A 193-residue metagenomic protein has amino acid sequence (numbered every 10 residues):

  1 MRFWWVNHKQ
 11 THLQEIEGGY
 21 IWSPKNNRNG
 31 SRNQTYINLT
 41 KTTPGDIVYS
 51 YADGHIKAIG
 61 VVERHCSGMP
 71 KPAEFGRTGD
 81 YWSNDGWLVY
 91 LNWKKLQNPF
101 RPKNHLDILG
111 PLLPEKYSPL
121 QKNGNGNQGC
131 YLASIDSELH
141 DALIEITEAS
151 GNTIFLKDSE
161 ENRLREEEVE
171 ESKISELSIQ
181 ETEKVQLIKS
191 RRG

Functional and structural regions predicted by a protein language model:
M1-H12, N26-N33, K71-S190: Contiguous surface segments at macromolecular interaction interfaces
G18-I21: Intrinsically disordered, low-complexity regulatory segments
Q34-N38: A structural connector/turn signal
L39-T43: Short, well-ordered loop/turn sites that connect or cap secondary structure elements
I56-S67: Short beta-strand-centered aromatic/proline hotspots
